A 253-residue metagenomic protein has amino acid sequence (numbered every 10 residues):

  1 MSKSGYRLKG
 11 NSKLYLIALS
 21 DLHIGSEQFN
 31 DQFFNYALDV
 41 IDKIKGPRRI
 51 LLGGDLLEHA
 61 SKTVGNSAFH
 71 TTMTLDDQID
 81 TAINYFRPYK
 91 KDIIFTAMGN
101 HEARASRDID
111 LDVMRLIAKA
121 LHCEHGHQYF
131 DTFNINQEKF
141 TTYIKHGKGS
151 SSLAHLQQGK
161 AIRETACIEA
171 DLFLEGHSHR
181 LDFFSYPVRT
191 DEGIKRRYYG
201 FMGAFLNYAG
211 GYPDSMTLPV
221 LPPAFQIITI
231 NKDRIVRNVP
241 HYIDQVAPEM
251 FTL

Functional and structural regions predicted by a protein language model:
S2-H125: Core catalytic region of metal-dependent phosphoesterases/phosphodiesterases, especially metallo-beta-lactamase-like
G5-I17, D131-Y143, I194-R197: Beta-strand-turn-beta hairpins that frame and shape the catalytic cleft of phosphate-ester-processing enzymes
A18-S20, R49-D55, I93-N100, G126 (+3 more regions): Active-site neighborhood of phospho(di)ester-bond hydrolases with catalytic His/Asp-centered motifs
S20-S26, I135, H146-G149: Short, flexible loop/turn elements at secondary-structure junctions
D76-I79, E102-S106, L111-K119, F140-A170: Core alpha/beta structural scaffold of self-assembling particle/tube/pore-forming proteins
C123-F133: Short acidic low-complexity segments
T142, K148-V239: Conserved beta-sheet core of the metallophosphoesterase superfamily
L206, V239-M250: Short, solvent-exposed aromatic-acidic interface loops
